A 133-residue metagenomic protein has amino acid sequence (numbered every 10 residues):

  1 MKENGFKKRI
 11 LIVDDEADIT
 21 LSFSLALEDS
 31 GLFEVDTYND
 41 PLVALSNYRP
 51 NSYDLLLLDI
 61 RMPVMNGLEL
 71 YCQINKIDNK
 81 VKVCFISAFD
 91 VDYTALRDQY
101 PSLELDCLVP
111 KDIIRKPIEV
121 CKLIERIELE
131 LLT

Functional and structural regions predicted by a protein language model:
M1-R9, R115, E119-T133: Non-catalytic signal-transmission and effector/linker regions of two-component phosphorelay proteins
D14, D59, S87: Active-site residues of response regulator receiver
A17-D36: Two-component/phosphorelay signaling modules centered on CheY-like receiver
T37-L55: Acidic, metal-coordinating helix/loop segments flanking the phosphotransfer/catalytic sites of two-component signaling
N39-D40, N66-L70: Acidic catalytic/metal-coordinating carboxylates
S46, L68-N79, Y100-P101: Short amphipathic alpha-helix used as the core "switch/output" element in two-component signaling
M62: Receiver (REC) domain active-site loop signature in two-component systems and cognate sites in sensor histidine kinases
E69, D90-D112, C121, E125-R126: Alpha4 helix (beta4-alpha4-beta5 surface) of REC/receiver domains from two-component response regulators
